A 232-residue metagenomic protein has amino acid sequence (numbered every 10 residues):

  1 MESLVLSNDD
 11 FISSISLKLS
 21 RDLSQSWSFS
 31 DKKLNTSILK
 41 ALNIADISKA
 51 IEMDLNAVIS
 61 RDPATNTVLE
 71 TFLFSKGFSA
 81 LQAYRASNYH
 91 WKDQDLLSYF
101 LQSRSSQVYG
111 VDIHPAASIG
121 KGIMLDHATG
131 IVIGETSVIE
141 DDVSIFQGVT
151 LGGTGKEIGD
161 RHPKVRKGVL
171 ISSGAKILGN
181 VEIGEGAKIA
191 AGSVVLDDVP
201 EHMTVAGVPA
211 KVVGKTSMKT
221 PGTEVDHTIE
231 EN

Functional and structural regions predicted by a protein language model:
M1-S105, G222-N232: Terminal amphipathic alpha-helical/low-complexity segments used for targeting or macromolecular assembly
S106-V213, M218: Structural signal for interior beta-strand "rungs" in well-ordered beta-sheet cores of soluble enzyme domains
